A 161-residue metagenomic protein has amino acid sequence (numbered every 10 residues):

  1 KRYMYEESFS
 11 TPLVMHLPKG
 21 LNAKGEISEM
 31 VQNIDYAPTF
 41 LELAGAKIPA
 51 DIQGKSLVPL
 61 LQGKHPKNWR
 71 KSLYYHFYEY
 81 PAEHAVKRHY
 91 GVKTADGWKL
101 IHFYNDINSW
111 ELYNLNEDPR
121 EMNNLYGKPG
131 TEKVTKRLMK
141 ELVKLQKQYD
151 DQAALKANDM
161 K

Functional and structural regions predicted by a protein language model:
K1-E26, Q32: Histidine-centered active-site microenvironments of extracellular/periplasmic hydrolases and transferases
L21, I34-A37, E42-E111, L115 (+4 more regions): C-terminal cap/loop subdomain of S1 sulfatases and analogous C-terminal strand-loop tails that border
D118: Intrinsically disordered, low-complexity polar regions and short flexible loop motifs
N124-G127: Phosphate-coordinating loops and pocket residues in cytosolic domains that bind phosphorylated ligands
L142: Short amphipathic alpha-helical/adjacent loop interface patches that line ligand and macromolecule-binding sites
